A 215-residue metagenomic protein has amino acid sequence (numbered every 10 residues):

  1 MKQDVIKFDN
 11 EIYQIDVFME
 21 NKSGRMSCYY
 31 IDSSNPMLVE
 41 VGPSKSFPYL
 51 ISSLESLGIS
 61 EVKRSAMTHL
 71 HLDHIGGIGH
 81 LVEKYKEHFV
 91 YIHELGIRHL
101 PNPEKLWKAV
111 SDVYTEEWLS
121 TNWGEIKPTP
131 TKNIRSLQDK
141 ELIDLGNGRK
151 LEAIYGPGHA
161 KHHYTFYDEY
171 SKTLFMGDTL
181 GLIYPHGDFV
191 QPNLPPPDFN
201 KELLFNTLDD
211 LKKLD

Functional and structural regions predicted by a protein language model:
K2-S56, F166-M176: Conserved beta-strand hairpin/beta-sheet module of binuclear metal-dependent hydrolase folds, prominently
K7, L100-I154, F205, D209: Metallo-beta-lactamase
M37, L95-H99: Short histidine/acidic/glycine/proline-rich micro-motifs that form metal- and phosphate-coordinating active-site loops
V39-G42, K63-H69, Y91-H93, G156-G158 (+2 more regions): Active-site neighborhood of phospho(di)ester-bond hydrolases with catalytic His/Asp-centered motifs
S46, L70-I75, R98-H99, A160-H163 (+1 more regions): Active-site environment of divalent metal-dependent phosphoester hydrolases
F47-L95: Active-site metal-binding motif and surrounding structural segment of the metallo-beta-lactamase
L57-S60, L145-R149, L214: Glycine-rich phosphate-binding loop signature in dinucleotide/nucleotide-binding domains
K150, Y155-P157, K161-D215: Metallo-beta-lactamase
